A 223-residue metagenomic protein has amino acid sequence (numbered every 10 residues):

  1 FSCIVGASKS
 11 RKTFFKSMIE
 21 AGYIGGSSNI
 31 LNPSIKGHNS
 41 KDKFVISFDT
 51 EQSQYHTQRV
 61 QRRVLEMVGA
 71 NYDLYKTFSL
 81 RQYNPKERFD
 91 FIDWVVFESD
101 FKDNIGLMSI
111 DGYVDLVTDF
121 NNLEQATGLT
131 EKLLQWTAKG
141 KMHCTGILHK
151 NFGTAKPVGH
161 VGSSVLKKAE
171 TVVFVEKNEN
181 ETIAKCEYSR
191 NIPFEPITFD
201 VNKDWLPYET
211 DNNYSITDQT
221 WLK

Functional and structural regions predicted by a protein language model:
F1-A70, T145, V172: Walker A/P-loop NTP-binding active-site region of P-loop NTPases, recognizing the glycine-rich GxxxxGKT/S
C3-I4, K9, T13-F14, T127-Y214: Phosphate-binding/switch region of NTP-binding enzymes
M18-G25, S53-H56, Q82-P85, F120 (+3 more regions): Short linear motifs at secondary-structure transitions and domain/linker junctions
I19, S47, Y113, G162-V165 (+1 more regions): Long, contiguous hydrophobic alpha-helical segments, chiefly transmembrane helices and signal peptides
A21-G22, R63-E66, E124-G128, G162-S163: Glycine-rich, phosphate-binding/catalytic loops in enzymes
G25, D100-K102, A138: Residue-level signal for alpha-helix termini/capping positions
L31-H38, V96-S99, Q135, H160-S163: Short, flexible, glycine/charge-rich loop motifs used to bind or transfer phosphoryl groups or to couple energy/partner
H38-Q125, D204-L206, N213-L222: Conserved inter-motif catalytic segment of the P-loop NTP-binding fold
